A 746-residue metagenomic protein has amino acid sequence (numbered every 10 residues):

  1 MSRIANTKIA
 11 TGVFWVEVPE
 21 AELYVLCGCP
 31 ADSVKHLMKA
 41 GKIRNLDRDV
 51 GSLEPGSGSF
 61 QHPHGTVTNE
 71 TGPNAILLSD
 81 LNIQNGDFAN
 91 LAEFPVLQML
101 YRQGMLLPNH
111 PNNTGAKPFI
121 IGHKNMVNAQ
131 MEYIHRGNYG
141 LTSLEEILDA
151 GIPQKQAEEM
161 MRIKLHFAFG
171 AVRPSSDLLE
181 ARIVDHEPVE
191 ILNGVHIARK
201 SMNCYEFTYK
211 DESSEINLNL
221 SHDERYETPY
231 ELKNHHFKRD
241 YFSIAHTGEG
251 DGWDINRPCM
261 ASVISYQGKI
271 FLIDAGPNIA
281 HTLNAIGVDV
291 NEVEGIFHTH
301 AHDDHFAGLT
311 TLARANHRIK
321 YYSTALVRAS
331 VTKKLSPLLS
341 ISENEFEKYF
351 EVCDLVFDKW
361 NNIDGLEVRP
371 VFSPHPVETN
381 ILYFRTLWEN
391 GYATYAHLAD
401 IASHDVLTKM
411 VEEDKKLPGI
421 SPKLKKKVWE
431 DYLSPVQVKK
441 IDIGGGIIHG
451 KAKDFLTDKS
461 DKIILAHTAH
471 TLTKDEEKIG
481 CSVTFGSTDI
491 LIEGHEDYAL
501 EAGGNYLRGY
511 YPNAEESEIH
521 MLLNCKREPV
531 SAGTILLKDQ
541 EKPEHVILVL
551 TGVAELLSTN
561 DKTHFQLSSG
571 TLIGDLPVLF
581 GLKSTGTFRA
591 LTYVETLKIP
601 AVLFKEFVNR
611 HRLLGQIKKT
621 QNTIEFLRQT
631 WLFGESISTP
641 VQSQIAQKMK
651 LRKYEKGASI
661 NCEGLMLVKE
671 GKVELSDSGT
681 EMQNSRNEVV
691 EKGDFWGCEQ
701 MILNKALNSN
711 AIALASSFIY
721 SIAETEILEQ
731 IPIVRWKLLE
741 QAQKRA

Functional and structural regions predicted by a protein language model:
M1-S33, L37-A40, V50-H62, P435-V438 (+1 more regions): Binuclear metal-ion centers of metallo-dependent hydrolases, dominated by the metallo-beta-lactamase
M1-V288, D354-P435, G494: Core dinuclear metal-dependent hydrolase active-site scaffold
V288-N316: Di-metal (Zn2+ and/or Mg2+/Mn2+) metal-binding site signature of metallo-dependent hydrolases with the MBL/beta-CASP
V290-N291, L312-H317, Y432-S434, D454-S460: Short, conserved loop/helix-junction motifs that constitute active-site signature segments in enzyme catalytic cores
A301-A307, A329-S330, P376-E378, A402-V406 (+2 more regions): Active-site environment of divalent metal-dependent phosphoester hydrolases
I319-A329, K462-A469: Short internal beta-strands
V327-D354: Active-site neighborhood of divalent metal-dependent phosphoester bond hydrolases
E477-K478, G486-A746: Cytosolic regulatory regions built on CNB/CRP/Popeye-like sensor folds
